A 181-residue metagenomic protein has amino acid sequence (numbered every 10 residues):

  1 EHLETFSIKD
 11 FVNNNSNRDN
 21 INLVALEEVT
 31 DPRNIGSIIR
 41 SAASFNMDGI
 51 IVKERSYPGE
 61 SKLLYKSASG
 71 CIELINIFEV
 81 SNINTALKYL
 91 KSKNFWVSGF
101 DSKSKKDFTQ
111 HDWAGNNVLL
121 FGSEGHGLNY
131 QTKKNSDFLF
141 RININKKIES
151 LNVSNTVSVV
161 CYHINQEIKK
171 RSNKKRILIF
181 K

Functional and structural regions predicted by a protein language model:
E1-H2, A68-L74, A114-G122: Short basic, glycine-rich beta-strand/loop surfaces that mediate nucleic-acid
E1-N17, S172-K181: N-terminal positively charged helical leader segments and presequences
F6, P32, P58, S104-K106 (+3 more regions): Glycine-rich nucleotide phosphate-binding loop and flanking beta-alpha elements of Rossmann-like dinucleotide-binding
N13-K106: RNA substrate-binding interface of SAM-dependent RNA methyltransferases
P32, V80, H126, S150 (+2 more regions): Electropositive phosphate-/nucleotide-binding environments in soluble metabolic enzymes
I38, L128-T132, V160: Conserved sugar-transfer catalytic core signal across GT-A, GT-B, and GT-C glycosyltransferases
S44, Y65-C71, K133-K181: Structured adenosyl-cofactor binding patch, chiefly the S-adenosyl-L-methionine
S98-N152: Active-site/ligand-binding-proximal alpha/beta "capping" segment
